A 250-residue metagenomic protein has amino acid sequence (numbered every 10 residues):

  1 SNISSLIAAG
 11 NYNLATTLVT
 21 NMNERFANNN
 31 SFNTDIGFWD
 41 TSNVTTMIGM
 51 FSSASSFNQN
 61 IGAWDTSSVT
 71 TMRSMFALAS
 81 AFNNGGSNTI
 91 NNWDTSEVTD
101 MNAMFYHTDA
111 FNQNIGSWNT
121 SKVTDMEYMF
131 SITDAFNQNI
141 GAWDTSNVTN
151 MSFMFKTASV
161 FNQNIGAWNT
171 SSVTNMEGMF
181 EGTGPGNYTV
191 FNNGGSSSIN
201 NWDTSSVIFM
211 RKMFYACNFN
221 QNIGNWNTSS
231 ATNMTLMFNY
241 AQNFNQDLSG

Functional and structural regions predicted by a protein language model:
S1-G250: Negatively charged
